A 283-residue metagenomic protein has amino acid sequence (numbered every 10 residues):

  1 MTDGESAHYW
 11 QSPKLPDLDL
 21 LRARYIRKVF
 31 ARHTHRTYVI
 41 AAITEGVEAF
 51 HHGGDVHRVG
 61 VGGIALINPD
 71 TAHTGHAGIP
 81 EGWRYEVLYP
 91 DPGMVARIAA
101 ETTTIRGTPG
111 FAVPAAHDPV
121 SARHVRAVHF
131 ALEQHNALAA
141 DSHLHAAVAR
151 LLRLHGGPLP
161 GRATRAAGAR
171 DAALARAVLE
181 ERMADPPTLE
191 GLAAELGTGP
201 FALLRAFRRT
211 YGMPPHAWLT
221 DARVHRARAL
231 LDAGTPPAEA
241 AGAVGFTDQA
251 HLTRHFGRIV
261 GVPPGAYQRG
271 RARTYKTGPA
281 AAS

Functional and structural regions predicted by a protein language model:
D3-G107: N-terminal regulatory/effector-sensing and dimerization cores that precede helix-turn-helix DNA-binding domains
G53, G78, I98-T102, L154 (+3 more regions): Residue-level signal for well-ordered alpha-helical positions
E101-R162: Amphipathic alpha-helical segments enriched in hydrophobic/aromatic residues interleaved with Lys/Arg
A127-N136, R150-P158, A175-T188, F207 (+4 more regions): Basic, amphipathic alpha-helical hairpins
L174-E180, D185-A222, A241-G270: Basic/polar phosphate-binding segments, predominantly the helix-turn-helix DNA-binding elements of transcriptional
A229, A233, R254-S283: …primarily DNA-binding HTH/wHTH and HhH modules…
